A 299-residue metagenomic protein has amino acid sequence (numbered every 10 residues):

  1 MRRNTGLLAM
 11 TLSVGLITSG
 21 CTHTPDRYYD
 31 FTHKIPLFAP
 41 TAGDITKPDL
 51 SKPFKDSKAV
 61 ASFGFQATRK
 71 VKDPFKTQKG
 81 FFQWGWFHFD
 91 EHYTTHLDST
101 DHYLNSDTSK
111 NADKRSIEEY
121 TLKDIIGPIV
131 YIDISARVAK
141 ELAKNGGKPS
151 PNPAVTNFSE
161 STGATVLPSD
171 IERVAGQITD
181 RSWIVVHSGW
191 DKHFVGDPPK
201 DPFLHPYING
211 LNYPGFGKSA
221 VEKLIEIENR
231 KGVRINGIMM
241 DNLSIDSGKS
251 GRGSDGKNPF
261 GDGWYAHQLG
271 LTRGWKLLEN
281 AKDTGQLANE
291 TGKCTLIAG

Functional and structural regions predicted by a protein language model:
M1-L8: Bacterial N-terminal signal peptides that target proteins for export
A9-L16: Bacterial N-terminal signal peptides
T22-G299: Active-/binding-site microenvironments in catalytic and ligand-binding cores
